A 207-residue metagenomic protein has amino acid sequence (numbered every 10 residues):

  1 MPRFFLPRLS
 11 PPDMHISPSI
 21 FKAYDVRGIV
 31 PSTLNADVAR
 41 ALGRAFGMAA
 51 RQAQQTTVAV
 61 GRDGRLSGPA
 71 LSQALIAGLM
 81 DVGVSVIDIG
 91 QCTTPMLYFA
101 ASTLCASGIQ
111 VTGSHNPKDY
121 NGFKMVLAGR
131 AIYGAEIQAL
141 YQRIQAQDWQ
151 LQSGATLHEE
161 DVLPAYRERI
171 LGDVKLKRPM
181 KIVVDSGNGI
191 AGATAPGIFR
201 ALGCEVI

Functional and structural regions predicted by a protein language model:
F4-F5: Aromatic (phenylalanine/tyrosine) cluster motif
P11-L75, D81-V82, E159-M180: An N-terminal, well-structured beta->alpha segment
A45, A49, A53, G78 (+6 more regions): Change "in soluble alpha/beta enzymes" to "in soluble alpha/beta proteins
Q54-A128: Ferredoxin-reductase
N121-I207: Gly/Ser/Thr-enriched, mixed-charge loops and adjacent short helices that form phosphate/oxyanion-binding elements
